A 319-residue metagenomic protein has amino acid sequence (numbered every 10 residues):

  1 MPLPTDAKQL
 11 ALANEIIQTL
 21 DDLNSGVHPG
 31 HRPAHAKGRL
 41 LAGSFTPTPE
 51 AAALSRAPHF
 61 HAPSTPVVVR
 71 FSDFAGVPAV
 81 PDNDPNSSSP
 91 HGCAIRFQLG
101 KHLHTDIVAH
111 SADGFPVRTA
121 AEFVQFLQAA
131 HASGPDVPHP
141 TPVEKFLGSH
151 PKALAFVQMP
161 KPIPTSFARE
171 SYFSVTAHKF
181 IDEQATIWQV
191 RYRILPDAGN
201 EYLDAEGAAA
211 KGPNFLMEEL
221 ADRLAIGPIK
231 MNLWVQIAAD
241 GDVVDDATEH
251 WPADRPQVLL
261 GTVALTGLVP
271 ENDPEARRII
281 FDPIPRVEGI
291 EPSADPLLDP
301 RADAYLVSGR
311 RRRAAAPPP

Functional and structural regions predicted by a protein language model:
M1-P319: Active-site-adjacent core segments of small-molecule enzymes
